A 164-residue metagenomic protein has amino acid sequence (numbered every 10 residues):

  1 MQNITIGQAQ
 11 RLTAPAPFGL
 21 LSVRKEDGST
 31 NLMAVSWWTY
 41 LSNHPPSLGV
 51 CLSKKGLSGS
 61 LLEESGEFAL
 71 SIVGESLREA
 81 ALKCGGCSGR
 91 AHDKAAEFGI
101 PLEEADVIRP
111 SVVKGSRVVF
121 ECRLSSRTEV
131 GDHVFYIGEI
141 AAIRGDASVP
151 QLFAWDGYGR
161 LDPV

Functional and structural regions predicted by a protein language model:
M1-V164: Basic, polyanion-binding surface patches
